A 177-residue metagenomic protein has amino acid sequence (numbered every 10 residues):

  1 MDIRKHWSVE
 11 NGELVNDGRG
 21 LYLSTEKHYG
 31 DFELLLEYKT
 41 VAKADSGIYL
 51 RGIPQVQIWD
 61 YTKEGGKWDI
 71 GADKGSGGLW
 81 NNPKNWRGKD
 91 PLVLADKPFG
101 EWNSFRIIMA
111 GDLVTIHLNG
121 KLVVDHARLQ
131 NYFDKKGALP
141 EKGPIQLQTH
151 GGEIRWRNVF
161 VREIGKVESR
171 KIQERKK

Functional and structural regions predicted by a protein language model:
M1-K177: Carbohydrate-interacting regions of secretory-pathway proteins
